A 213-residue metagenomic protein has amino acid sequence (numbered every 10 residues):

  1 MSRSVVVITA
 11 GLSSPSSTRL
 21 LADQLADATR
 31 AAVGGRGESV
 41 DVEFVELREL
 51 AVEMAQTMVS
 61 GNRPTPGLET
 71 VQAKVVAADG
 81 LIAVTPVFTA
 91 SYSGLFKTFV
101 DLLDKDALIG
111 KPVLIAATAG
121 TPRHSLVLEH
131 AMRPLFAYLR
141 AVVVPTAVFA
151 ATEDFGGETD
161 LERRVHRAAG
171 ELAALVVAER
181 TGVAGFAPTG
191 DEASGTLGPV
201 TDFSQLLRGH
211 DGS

Functional and structural regions predicted by a protein language model:
M1-V84, A90-K97, L197-S213: N-terminal beta1-alpha1-beta2 submodule of the flavodoxin-like/Rossmannoid cofactor-binding fold
V5, V42, V113, V143-V144: Hydrophobic/aromatic residues located in beta-strands of well-ordered beta-sheets within soluble catalytic
L12-P15, A119-R123, D154-F155: Short histidine/acidic/glycine/proline-rich micro-motifs that form metal- and phosphate-coordinating active-site loops
L21-L25, L128, A168: Hydrophobic alpha-helical membrane-association signature
R30-G35, A137, A141, G170-T181: Generic secondary-structure signature for well-ordered alpha-helical cores
E43-M54, A137-G156: Mobile beta-alpha loop/short-helix "lid" or hinge segments that flank ligand
R63-L139: Helix-loop-strand module that forms the ligand-binding subsite of alpha/beta enzymes
A147-S213: Glycine-rich phosphate/pyrophosphate-binding loop and the adjoining helix
